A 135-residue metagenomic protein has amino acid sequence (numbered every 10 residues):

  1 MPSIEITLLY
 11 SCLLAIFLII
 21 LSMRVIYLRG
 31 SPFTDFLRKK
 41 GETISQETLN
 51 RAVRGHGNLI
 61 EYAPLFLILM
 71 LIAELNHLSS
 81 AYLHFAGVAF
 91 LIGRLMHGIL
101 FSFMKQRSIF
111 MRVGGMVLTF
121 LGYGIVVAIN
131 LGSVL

Functional and structural regions predicted by a protein language model:
S3-I20: Alpha-helical transmembrane segments
Y10-L13, V53-H56, A86-A89, M111 (+1 more regions): Physicochemical signature of membrane-embedded alpha-helices that form the seven-helix bundle of GPCRs, emphasizing
F17-L18, F90-R94: Alpha-helical transmembrane segments of multi-pass membrane proteins
M23-R54: Cytosolic, membrane-interface loops and tails of multi-pass inner-membrane proteins
G57-M70, Y123: Core segments of transmembrane alpha-helices that mediate helix-helix packing or line hydrophobic substrate/ligand
L69-I92: Short alpha-helical packing/oligomerization segments
M96-G122: Interfacial loop-to-transmembrane junctions
V127-L135: Juxtamembrane boundary at the C-terminal end of a transmembrane helix
